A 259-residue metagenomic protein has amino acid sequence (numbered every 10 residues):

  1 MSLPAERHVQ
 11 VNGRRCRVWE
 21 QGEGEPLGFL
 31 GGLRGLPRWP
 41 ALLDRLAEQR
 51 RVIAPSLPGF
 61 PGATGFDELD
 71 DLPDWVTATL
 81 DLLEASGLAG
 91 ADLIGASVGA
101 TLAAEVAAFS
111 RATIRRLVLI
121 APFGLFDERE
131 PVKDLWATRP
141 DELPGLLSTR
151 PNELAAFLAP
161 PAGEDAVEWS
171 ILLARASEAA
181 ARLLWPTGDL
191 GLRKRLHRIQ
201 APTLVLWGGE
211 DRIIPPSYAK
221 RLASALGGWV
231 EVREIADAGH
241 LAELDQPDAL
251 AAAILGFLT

Functional and structural regions predicted by a protein language model:
R14-T64: Conserved HGGG/HGGXW glycine-rich cap/lid loop of the alpha/beta-hydrolase fold
I53-I94, A252: Active-site loop/oxyanion-hole signature of alpha/beta-hydrolase fold enzymes
G95, G99, A103: Gly/Ala-rich beta-loop-alpha elbow adjacent to hydrolase catalytic centers
A104, A108-F109, R115-G145: Flexible "cap/lid" loop of the alpha/beta hydrolase fold
E128-D134, L143-Q200: Conserved alpha/beta-hydrolase catalytic His-Asp/Glu region
I199, V205-W207, D211: Short beta-strand/loop motif that positions the catalytic acidic residue of the alpha/beta-hydrolase fold
A201, P215-A223: Short alpha-helix in the alpha/beta-hydrolase fold that links the catalytic acid
A238-P247: Catalytic histidine-centered segment of alpha/beta-hydrolase-like enzymes
